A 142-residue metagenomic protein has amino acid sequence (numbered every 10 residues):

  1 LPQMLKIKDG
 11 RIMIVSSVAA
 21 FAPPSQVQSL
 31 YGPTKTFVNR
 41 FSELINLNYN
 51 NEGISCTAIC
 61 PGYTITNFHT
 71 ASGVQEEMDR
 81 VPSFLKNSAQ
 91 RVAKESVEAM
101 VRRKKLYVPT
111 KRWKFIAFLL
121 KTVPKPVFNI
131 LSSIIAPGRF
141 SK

Functional and structural regions predicted by a protein language model:
L1-K6, N46-L47: Amphipathic alpha-helical dimer-interface segment in Rossmann-like NAD(P)H-dependent oxidoreductases
M13, C56-I59, H69: Hydrophobic structural elements of the Rossmann-like NAD(P)H-binding subdomain that define the short-chain
S17: Residue(s) in the substrate-gating loop at a strand-loop-helix junction that position the organic substrate next
A22, L44-I54: Active-site-adjacent segment of SDR/Rossmann-fold oxidoreductases
A22-S29: Active-site loop immediately N-terminal to the catalytic Tyr-X3-Lys motif of short-chain dehydrogenase/reductase
P33-T34: Active-site helix of classical SDR
A58, D79-I116: C-terminal helical subdomain
P61-A71, Q75, D79: Short, flexible catalytic-loop segment of classical short-chain dehydrogenase/reductase
